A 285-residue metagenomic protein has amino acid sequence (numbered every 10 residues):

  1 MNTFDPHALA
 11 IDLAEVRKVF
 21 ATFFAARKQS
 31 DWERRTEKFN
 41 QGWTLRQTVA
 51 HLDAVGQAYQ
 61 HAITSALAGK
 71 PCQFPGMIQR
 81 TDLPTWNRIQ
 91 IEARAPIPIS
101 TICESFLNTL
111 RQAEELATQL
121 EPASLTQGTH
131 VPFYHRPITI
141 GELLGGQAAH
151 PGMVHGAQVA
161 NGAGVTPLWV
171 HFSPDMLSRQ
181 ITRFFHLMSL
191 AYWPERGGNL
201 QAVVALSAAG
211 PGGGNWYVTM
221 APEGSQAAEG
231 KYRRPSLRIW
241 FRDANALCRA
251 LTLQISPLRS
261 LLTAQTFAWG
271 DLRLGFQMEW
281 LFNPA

Functional and structural regions predicted by a protein language model:
M1-A8, A58-T109: Short, helix-capping/interhelical loops that line the mouth of catalytic, cofactor-, or ligand-binding pockets
N2-W43: An N-terminal domain-cap segment
L9-D12, V16-F20, V55, Y59 (+4 more regions): Alpha-helical packing segments of well-folded alpha/beta enzyme cores
K18, W32-T81, H130-R183, L261: Short, contiguous alpha-helical
A21, Q29, E114-A117, A268: Long, intrinsically disordered, low-complexity regions enriched in Pro/Ser/Thr
L83-Q127, T139-Q147, D243-A246: Acidic/histidine-rich alpha-helical segments that form the ligand environment of transition-metal centers
P122-L125, T129, Y134-G224, W280-A285: Acidic, aliphatic-rich amphipathic alpha-helical segments
A160-P167, G230-A285: C-terminal interaction segments
